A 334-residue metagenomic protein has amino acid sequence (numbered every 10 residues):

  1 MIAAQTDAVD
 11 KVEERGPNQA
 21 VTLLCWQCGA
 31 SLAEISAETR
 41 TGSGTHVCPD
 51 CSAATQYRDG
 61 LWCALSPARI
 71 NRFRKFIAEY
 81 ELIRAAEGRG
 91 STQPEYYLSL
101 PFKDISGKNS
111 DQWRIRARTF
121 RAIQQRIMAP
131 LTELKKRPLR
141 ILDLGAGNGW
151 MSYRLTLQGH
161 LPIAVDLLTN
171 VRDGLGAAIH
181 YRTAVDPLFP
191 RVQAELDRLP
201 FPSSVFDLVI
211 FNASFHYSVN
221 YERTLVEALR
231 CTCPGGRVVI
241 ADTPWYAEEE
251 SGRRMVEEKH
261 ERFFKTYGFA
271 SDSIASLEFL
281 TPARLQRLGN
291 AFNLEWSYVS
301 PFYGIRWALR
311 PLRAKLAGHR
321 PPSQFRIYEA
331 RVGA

Functional and structural regions predicted by a protein language model:
I2-S91: N-terminal auxiliary segments of SAM/dcSAM-dependent transferases
D59, C63-K135: Conserved class I S-adenosyl-L-methionine
L142, N148-R198: Class I SAM-dependent methyltransferase SAM/SAH-binding core
D197-V209: A short acidic, Gly/Pro-enriched loop at the edge of an enzyme's catalytic core that lines a small-molecule cofactor
L208-N220: A short SAM/SAH-binding and catalytic strip from SAM-dependent methyltransferases
E222-R237: A short glycine-rich, Lys/Arg-flanked "PGG" loop and its adjoining helix->strand segment in the class I
V239-F263: Conserved class I S-adenosyl-L-methionine
I274-F292, W296: Short alpha-helix
